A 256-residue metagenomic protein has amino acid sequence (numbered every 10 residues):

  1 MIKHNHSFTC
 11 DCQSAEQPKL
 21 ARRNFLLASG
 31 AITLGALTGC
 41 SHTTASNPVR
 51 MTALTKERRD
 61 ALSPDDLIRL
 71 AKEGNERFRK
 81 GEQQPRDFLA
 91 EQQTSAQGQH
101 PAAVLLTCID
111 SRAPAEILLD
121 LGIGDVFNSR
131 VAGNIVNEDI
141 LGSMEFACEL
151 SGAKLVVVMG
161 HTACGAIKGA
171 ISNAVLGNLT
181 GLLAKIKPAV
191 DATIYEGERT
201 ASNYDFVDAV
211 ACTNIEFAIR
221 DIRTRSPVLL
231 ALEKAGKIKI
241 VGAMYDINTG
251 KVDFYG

Functional and structural regions predicted by a protein language model:
H6, I117-D205, I247: Short HxH-centered metal-ligating active-site micro-motif
F8-T33: N-terminal secretory signal peptides and thylakoid transit peptides that target proteins across membranes
P18-N24, G35-A53: N-terminal twin-arginine translocation
R59-N137: Short, conserved "active-site rim" segments that organize catalytic pockets and cofactor/ligand binding
A71, L105, V158, G242 (+1 more regions): Divalent metal-coordination and catalytic microenvironments
E73-Q84, S172, L176, A184 (+4 more regions): Generic secondary-structure signature for well-ordered alpha-helical cores
K187, D191-I240: Polyanion-binding loop/helix "lid" in catalytic or ligand-binding cores
K234-D253: GST superfamily/GST-like fold recognition
